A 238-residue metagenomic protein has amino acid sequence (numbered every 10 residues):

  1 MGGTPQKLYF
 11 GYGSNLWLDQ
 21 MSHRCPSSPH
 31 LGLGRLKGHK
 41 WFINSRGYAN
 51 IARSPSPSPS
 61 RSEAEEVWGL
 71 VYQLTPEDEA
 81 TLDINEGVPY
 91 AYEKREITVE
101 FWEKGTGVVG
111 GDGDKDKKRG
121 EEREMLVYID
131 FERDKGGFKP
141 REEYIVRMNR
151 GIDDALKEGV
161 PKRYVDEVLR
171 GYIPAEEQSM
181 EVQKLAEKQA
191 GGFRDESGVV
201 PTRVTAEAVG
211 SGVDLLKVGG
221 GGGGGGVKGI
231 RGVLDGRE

Functional and structural regions predicted by a protein language model:
G2-E238: Glycine-aromatic micro-motifs
